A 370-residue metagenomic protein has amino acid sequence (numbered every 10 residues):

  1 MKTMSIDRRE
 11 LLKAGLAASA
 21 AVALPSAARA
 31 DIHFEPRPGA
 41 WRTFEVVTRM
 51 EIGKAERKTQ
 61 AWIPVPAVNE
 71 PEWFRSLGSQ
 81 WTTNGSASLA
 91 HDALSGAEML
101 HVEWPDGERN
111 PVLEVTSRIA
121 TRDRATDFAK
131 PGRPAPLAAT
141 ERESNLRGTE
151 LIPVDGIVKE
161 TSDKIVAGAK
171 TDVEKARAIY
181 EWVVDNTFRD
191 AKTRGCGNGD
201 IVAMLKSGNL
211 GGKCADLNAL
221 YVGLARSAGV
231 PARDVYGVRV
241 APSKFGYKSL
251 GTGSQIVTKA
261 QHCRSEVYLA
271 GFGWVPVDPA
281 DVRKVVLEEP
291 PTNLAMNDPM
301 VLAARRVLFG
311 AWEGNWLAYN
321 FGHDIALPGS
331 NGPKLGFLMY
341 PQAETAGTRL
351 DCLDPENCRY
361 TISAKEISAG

Functional and structural regions predicted by a protein language model:
M1-E10, A14-L24: N-terminal secretory signal peptides
L12-G15, A30-A125: Intrinsically disordered, low-complexity N-terminal segments that are enriched in acidic
V65-A67, S117-I119, G132, Y236-V238 (+1 more regions): A mature extracytoplasmic/lumenal domain signature
A67, T121-A125, R189, V240 (+3 more regions): Short loop/turn segments at secondary-structure transitions that flank enzyme active sites
L77-Q80, A129-A138, P279-V282, G336: Short intrinsically disordered coil segments
A90-D92, M99, V112-D190, R194-G208: Acidic low-complexity segments
G168, D172-A176, E181-C263, V285-E288: Active-site neighborhood of thiol-dependent amide/isopeptide-bond enzymes
P242, G246-G370: Active-site rim recognition segments
